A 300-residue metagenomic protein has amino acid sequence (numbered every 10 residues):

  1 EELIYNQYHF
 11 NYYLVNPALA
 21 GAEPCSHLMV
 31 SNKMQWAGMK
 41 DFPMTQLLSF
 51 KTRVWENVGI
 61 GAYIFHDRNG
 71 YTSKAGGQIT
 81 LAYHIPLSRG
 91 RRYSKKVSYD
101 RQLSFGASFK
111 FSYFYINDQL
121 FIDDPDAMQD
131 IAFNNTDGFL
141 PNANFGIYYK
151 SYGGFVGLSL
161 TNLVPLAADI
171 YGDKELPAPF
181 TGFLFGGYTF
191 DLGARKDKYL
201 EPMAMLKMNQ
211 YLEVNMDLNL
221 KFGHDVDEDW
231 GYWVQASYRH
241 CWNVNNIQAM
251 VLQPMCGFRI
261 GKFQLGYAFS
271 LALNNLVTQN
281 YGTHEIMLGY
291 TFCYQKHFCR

Functional and structural regions predicted by a protein language model:
E1-R300: Subset of outer-membrane beta-barrel
